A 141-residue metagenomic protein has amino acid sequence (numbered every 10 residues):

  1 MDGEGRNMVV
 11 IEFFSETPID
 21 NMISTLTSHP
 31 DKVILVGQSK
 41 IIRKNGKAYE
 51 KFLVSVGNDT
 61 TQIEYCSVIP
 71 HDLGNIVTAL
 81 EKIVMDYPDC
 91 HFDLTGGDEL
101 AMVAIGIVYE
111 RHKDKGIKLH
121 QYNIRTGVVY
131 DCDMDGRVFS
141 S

Functional and structural regions predicted by a protein language model:
M1-H91, V103-S141: Long, low-complexity, Lys/Arg-enriched
H91-D98: PLD/PLD-like phosphodiesterase catalytic module centered on the HKD motif
